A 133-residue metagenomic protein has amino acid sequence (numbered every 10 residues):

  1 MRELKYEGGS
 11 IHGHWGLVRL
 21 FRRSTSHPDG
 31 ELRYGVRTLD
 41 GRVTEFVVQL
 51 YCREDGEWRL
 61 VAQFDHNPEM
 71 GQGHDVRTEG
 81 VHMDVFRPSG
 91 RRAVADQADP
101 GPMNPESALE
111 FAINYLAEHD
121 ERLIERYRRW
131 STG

Functional and structural regions predicted by a protein language model:
M1-G16, D75-R92: Short, amphipathic alpha-helical segments
M1-L60: Negatively charged, low-complexity tracts enriched in Asp/Glu with abundant Ser/Thr
R23, D29, F46-V47, D55 (+2 more regions): Generic detector of bulky aromatic hydrophobic side chains
T44, W58, G71-H74, H119-R122 (+2 more regions): Generic marker of "main functional regions" within proteins
V47-F86: Acidic, aromatic-enriched beta-alpha/helix-loop junctions
R87-T132: Acidic, low-complexity intrinsically disordered segments
